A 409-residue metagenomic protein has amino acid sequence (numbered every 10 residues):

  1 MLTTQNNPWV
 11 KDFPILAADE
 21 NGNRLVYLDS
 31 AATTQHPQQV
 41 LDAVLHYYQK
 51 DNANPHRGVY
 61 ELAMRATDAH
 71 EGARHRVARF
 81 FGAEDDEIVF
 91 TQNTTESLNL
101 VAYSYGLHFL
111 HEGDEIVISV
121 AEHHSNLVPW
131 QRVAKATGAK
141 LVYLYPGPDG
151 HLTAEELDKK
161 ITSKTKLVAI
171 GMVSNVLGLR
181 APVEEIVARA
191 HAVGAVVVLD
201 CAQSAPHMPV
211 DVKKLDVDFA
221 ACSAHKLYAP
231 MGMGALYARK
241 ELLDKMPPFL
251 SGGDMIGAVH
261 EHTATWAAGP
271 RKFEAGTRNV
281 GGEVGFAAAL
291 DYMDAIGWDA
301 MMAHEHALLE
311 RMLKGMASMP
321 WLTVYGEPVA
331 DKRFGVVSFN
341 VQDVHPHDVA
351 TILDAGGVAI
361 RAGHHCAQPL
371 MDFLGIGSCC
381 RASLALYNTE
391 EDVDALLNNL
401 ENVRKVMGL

Functional and structural regions predicted by a protein language model:
M1-L409: Pyridoxal 5′-phosphate
